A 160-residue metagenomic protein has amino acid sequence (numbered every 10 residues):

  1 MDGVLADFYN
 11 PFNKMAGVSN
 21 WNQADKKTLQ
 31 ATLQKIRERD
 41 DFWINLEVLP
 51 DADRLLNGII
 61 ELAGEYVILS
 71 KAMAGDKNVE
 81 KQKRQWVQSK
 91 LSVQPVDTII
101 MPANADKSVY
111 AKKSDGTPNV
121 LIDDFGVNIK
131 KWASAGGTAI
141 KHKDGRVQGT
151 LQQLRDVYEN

Functional and structural regions predicted by a protein language model:
M1, L46, L69-K71, I122-F125 (+1 more regions): Short His-Asn-centered micro-motif
M1-R39, S134, R146: Active-site neighborhood of HAD-like aspartate-dependent phosphohydrolases
A6-Y9, N13-K14, Y66, G75-V79 (+3 more regions): Short catalytic/ligand-binding loop motif for oxyanion handling, primarily in non-cytosolic enzymes, centered on
A24-T28, K35-I68, D76-K81: Short, acidic loop-to-helix structural element flanking the phosphoryl-transfer center in phosphate-processing enzymes
L62, Q94, S134-G137: Short, structured coil segments at secondary-structure junctions
L69-N119, I129: Substrate-recognition "cap/lid" segment bordering the active-site pocket of phosphatases
G116-D156: Acidic, Mg2+-coordinating phosphoryl-transfer loop and its flanking beta/alpha structural elements, shared across
